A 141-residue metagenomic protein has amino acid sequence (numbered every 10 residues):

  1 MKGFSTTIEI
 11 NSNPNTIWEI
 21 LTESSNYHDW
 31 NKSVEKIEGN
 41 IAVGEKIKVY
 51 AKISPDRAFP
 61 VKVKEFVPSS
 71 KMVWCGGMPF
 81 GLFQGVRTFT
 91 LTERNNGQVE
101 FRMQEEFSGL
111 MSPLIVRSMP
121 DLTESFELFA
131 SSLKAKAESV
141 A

Functional and structural regions predicted by a protein language model:
M1-E38, A42: Hydrophobic ligand-binding cavity/cleft-lining segments
K2, E45-I47, R87, V99: Short beta-strand micro-motifs in enzyme catalytic cores
T16-L21, Y27, I47-V49, V63 (+4 more regions): Hydrophobic pocket/interface hotspot
I20, W30, D56-F59, Q84 (+1 more regions): Alpha-helix N-cap/helix-start motif
K36-N40, K48-Y50, S69, P120-T123: Juxtamembrane/interface motifs at transmembrane-helix termini
E38, I53-E100, E106-G109, A135-K136: Hydrophobic-ligand binding "helix-grip"
E100, E106-A141: A conserved amphipathic terminal alpha-helix motif
